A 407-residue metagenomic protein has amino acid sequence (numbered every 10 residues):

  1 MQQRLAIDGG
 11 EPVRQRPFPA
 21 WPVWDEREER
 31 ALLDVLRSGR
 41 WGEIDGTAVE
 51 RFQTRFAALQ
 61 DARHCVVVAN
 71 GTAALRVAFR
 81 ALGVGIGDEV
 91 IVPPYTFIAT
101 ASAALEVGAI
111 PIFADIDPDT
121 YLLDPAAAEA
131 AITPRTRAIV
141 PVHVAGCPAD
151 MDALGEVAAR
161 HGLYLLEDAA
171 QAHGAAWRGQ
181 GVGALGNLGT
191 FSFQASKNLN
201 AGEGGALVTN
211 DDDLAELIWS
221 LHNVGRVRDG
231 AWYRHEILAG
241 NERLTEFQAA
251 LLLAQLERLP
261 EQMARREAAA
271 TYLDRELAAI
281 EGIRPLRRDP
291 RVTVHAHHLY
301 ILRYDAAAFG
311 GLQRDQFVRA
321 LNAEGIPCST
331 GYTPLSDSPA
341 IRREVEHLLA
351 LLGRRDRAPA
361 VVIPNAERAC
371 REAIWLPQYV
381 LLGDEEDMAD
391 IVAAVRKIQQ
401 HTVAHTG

Functional and structural regions predicted by a protein language model:
M1-W41, L376-P377: N-terminal "arm"/small-domain region of PLP-dependent enzymes with the aminotransferase-like
A20-L33, E43-T54, V68, D124: A structural motif shared across PLP-dependent enzymes of the aminotransferase-like
R40-E89, A103-L105, I112-D115, Q180: Phosphate-binding glycine-rich loop
R51-T54, A62-R63, A126, A138-V142 (+4 more regions): PLP-dependent aminotransferase class I/II
V66, I91, I112, L165-L166 (+3 more regions): Structural detector of well-ordered beta-strand residues that form the stable sheet scaffold of enzyme domains
R80-A169, A176: PLP-dependent aminotransferase-like
E167-A201, G230-E236: Conserved active-site segment immediately N-terminal to the catalytic lysine that forms the internal aldimine
A184-N223, E246-A249: Active-site PLP attachment segment
